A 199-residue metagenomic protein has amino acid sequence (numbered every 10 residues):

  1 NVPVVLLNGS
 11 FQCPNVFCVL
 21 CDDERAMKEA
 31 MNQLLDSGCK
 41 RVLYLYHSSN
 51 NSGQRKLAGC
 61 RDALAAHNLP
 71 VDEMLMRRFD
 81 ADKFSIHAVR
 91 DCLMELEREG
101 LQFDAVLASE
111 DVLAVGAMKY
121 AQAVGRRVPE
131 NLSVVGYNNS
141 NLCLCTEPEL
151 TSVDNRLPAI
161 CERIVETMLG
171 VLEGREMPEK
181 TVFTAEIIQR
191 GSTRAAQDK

Functional and structural regions predicted by a protein language model:
N1-N32, D36, E97-L101: Alpha-helical recognition/docking segments in bacterial nutrient-uptake and carbohydrate-utilization systems
C18-E29, L45-C92, L107-V115, Y137-S140 (+2 more regions): Hinge/beta->alpha junction and helix N-cap segments in small-molecule ligand-binding domains
L35, A65, Q122-V124: Short polybasic/polar patches that bind polyanions
S37, N51, A63, H67 (+4 more regions): Phosphate/oxyanion-binding loops and surfaces in catalytic or ligand/nucleic-acid-binding neighborhoods
C39-R41, D104: Short acidic/polar active-site loop segments enriched in Thr and Asp
R41, V71-L75, R127-S133: Short acidic capping loops at alpha-helix termini that bridge into adjacent secondary structure
L93-D198: Flexible loop/turn connectors
